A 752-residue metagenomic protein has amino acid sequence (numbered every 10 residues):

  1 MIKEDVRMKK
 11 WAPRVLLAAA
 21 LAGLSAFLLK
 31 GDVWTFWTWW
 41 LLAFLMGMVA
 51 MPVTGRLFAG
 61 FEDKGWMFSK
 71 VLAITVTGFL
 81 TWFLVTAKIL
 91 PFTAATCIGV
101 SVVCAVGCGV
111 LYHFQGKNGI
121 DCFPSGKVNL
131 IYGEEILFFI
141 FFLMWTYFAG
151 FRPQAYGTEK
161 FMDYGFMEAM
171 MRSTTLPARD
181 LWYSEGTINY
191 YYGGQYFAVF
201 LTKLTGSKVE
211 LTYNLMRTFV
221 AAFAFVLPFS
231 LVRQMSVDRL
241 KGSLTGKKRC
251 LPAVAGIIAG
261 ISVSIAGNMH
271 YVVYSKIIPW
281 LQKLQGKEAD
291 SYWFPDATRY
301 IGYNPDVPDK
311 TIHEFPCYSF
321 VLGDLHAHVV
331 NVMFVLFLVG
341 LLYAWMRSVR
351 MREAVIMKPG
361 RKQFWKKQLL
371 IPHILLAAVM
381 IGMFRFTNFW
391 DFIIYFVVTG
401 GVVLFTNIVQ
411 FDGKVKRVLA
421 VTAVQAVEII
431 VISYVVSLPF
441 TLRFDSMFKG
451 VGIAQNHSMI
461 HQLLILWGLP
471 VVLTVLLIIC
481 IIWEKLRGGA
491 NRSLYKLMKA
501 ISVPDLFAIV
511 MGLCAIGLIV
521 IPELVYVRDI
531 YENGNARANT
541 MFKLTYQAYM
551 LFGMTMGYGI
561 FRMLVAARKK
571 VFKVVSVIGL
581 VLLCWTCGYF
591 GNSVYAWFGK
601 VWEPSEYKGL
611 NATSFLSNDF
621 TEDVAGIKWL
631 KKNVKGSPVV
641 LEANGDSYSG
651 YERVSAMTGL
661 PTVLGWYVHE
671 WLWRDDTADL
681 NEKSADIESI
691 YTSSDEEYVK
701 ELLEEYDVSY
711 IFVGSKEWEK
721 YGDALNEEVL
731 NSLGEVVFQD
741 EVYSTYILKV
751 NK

Functional and structural regions predicted by a protein language model:
I2, F27, F151-R152, M162 (+5 more regions): Transmembrane helical bundles and short interhelical boundary loops of multi-pass, membrane-embedded
I2-M8, P52-S69, L80-F83, V110-K127 (+6 more regions): Membrane-interface junctions at the ends of membrane-embedded or membrane-associated helices
I2-N129, I429, Y434-I481, K485 (+2 more regions): Membrane-embedded, hydrophobic transmembrane alpha-helices
I2-S25, L45, L90-Y147, S236 (+6 more regions): Start-transfer (signal-anchor) and selected internal transmembrane alpha helices of multi-pass inner/ER membrane
V33-W37, L41, G126-I136, I140-F337 (+3 more regions): Active-site lumenal/periplasmic loops and adjacent helix-entry segments of GT-C-fold, multi-pass membrane
S319-L322, L375-T387: Membrane-interface alpha helices of multi-pass inner-membrane proteins
F334, D391-V402: Transmembrane-embedded, aromatic-rich helix segments that form part of the hydrophobic channel/pocket engaging
G591-K752: Extracytoplasmic
